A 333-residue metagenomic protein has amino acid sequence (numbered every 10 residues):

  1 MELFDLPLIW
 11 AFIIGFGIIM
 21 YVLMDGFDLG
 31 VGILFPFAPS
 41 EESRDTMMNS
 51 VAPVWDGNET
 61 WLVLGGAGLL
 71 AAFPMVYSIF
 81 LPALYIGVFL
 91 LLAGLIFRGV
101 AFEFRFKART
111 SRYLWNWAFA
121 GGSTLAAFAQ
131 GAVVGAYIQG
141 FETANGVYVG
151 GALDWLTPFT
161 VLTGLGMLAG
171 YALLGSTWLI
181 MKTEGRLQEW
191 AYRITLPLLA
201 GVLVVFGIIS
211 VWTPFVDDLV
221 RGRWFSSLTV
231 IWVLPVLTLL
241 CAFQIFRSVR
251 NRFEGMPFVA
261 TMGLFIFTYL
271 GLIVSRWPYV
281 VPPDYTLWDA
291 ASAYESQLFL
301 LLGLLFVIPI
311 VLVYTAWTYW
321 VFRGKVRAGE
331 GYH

Functional and structural regions predicted by a protein language model:
M1-G57, V63-G65: N-terminal signal-anchor module of multipass membrane proteins
M1-I14, G68-L84, I138-P158, L219: Helix-coil boundary and interhelical linker segments in multi-pass alpha-helical membrane proteins
W10-Y21, I79-A93, A120-L125, D154-L168 (+1 more regions): Alpha-helical transmembrane segments
V31-P53, L70-V76, E103-Y113, G175-I194 (+4 more regions): Juxtamembrane membrane-water interface segments of multi-pass membrane proteins, especially cytoplasmic-side
V54-S123, A144, R221-T229: Membrane-interface helix-loop-helix modules in multi-pass inner-membrane proteins
F104-E254, G271: Long, contiguous internal "core" modules enriched in hydrophobic/ aromatic residues
F258-I266: Central hydrophobic cores of alpha-helical transmembrane segments in multi-pass integral membrane proteins
V281-L300: Short, membrane-exposed interhelical loops at transmembrane-helix boundaries
